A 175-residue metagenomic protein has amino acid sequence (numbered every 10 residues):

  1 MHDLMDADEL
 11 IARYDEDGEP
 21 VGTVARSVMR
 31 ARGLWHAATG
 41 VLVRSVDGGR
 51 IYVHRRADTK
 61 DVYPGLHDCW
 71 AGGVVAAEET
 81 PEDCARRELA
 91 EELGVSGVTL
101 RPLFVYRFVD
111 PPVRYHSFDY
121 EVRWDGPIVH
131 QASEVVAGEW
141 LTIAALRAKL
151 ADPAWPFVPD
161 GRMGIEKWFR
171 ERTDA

Functional and structural regions predicted by a protein language model:
H2-G40, V46: Acidic, metal-coordinating catalytic segment for phosphate/diphosphate chemistry, firing primarily on the Nudix
P20-T23, G48-R55, P127-Q131: Short, well-ordered strand-loop elements centered on a beta-strand within folded domains, enriched for acidic residues
A25-S27, H67, P102-Y106, P111-A175: Nudix hydrolase/Nudix homology domain
R32-L34, V62-L66, L141-T142: A short, polar/proline- and glycine-enriched secondary-structure boundary/capping micro-motif
A38-G73: A glycine-rich, hydrophobic loop/mini-helix early in the fold
Y52-V53, C69-P102: The catalytic Nudix box helix
